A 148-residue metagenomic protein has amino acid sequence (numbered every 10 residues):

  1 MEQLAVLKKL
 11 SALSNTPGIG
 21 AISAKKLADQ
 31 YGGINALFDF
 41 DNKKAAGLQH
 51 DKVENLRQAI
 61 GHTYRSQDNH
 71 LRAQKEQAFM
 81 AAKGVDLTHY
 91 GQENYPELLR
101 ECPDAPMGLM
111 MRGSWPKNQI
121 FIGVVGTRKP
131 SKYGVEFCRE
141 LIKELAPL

Functional and structural regions predicted by a protein language model:
M1-K143: Short, positively charged patches
E144-L148: A short, Lys/Arg-enriched amphipathic alpha-helix followed by its capping loop at the start of a domain
